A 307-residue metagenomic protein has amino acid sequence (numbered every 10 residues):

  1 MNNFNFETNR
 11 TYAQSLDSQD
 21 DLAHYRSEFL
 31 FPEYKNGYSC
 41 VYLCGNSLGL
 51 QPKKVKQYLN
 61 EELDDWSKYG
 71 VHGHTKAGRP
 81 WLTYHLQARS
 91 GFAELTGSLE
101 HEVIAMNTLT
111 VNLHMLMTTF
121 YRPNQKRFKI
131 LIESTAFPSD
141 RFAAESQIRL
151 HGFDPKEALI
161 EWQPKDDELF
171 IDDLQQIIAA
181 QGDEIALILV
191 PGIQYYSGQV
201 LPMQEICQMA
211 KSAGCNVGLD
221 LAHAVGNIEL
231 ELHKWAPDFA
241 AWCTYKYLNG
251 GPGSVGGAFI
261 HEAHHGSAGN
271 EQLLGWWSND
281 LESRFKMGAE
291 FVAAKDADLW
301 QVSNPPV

Functional and structural regions predicted by a protein language model:
M1-V307: Pyridoxal 5′-phosphate
